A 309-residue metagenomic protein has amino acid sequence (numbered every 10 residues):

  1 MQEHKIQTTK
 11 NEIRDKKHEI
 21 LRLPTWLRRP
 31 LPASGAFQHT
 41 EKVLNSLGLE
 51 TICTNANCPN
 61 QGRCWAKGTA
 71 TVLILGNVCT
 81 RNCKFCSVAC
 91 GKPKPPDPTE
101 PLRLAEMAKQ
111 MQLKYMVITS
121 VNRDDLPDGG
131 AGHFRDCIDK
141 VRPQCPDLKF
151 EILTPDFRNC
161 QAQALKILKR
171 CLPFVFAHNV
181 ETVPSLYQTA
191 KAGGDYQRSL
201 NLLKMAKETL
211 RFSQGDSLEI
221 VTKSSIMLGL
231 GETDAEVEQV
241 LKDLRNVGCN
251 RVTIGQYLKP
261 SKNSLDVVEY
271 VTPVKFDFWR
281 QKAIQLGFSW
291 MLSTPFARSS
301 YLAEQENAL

Functional and structural regions predicted by a protein language model:
Q2-T71, L102-E106, D136-L148, Q163 (+3 more regions): Auxiliary Fe-S-binding modules of radical SAM enzymes
I52-C64, L75-C90: Local cysteine-cluster metal-coordination motifs and their immediate loop/turn environment, predominantly Fe-S cluster
T69, L75-N82, C86, P101-L102 (+1 more regions): A contiguous, low-structure linker/loop signature
N77, P155-R158, G231: Short, surface-exposed acidic/glycine-rich loop or hinge patches that mediate macromolecular interfaces
V78, N82, S87, Q112 (+4 more regions): Conserved functional loop/turn residues at catalytic and ligand-binding sites
N82, L126, L186, K262 (+1 more regions): Glycine/Thr-rich phosphate-binding loops of Rossmann-like dinucleotide-binding domains
S87-R103, Q110-A162, L168-L202, K223 (+1 more regions): Core AdoMet radical
